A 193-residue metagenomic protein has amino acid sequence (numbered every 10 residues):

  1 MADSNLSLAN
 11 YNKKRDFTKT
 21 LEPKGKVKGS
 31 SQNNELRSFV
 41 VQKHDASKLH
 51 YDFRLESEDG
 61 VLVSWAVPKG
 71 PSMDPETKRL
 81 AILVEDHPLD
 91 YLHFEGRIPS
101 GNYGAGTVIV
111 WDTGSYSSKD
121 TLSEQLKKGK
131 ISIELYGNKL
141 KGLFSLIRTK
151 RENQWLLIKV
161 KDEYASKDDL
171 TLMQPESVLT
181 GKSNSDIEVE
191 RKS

Functional and structural regions predicted by a protein language model:
M1-S193: A charge-rich, low-complexity, intrinsically flexible signal that marks solvent-exposed coils, linkers, repeats
